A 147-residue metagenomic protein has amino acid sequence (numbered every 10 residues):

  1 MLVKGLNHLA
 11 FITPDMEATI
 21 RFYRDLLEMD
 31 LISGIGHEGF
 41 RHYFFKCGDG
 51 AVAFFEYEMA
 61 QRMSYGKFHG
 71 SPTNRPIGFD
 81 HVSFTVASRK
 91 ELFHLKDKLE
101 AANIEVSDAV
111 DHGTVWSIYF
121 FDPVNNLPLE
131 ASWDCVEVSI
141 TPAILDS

Functional and structural regions predicted by a protein language model:
M1-L6, I12-S33, C47-E105, F121-S147: Glyoxalase I/VOC metalloenzyme domain signal
H37-R41, H112-W116: Short acidic/glycine-enriched loop/turn segments that link adjacent beta-strands
G39-F44, E58: Ligand/cofactor pocket segment of small-molecule handling proteins
H42, A51, S117-Y119: Short hydrophobic/aromatic beta-strand element in the GNAT-like acyltransferase core that lines or flanks the acyl-donor
E105-V106, V115: A eukaryotic "domain-to-IDR transition" signal
